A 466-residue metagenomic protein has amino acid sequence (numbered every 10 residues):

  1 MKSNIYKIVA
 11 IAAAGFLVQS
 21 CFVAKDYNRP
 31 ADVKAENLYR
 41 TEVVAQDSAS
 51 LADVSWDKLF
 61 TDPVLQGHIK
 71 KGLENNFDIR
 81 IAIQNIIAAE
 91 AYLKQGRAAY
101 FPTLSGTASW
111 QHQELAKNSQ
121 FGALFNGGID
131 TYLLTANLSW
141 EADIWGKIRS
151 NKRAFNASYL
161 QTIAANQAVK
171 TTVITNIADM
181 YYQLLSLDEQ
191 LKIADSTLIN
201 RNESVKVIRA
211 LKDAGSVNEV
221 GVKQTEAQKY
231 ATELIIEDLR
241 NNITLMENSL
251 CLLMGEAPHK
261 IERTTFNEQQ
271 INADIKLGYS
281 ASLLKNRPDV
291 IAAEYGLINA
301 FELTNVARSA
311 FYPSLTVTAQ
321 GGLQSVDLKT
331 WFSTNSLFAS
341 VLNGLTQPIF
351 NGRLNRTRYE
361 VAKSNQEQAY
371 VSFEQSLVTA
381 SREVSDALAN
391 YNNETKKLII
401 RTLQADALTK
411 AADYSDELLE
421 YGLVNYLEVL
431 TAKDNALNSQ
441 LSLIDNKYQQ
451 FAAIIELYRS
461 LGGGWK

Functional and structural regions predicted by a protein language model:
M1-A35: Bacterial Sec-dependent N-terminal signal peptides
K2-N4, F22-D26, P258-K260, I271 (+2 more regions): Acidic, low-complexity, intrinsically disordered peripheral segments
C21-R40, K70-D143, T175, I243-I261 (+4 more regions): A small-residue-enriched
V43-K71: Regulatory alphaC helix of protein kinase catalytic domains
R80-I81, R97-A98, A142-K170, V220 (+7 more regions): Sec/SRP-type N-terminal targeting helices
I148, N156-A157, A164-Y279, N390 (+3 more regions): Periplasmic alpha-helical coiled-coil/stalk elements that build and connect Gram-negative outer-membrane
N202, A231-H259, A307, E394 (+1 more regions): Short segments within alpha-helical structural elements
